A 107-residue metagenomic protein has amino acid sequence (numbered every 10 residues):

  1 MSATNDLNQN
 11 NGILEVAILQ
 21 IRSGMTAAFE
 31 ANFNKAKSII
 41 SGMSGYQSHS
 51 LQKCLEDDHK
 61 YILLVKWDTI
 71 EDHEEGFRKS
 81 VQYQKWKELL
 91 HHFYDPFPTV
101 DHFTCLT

Functional and structural regions predicted by a protein language model:
M1-N11, S50-D57, I62, K87-T107: Glycine-rich beta-strand-turn "strand-cap" elements at beta-sheet edges
N8, S38-Q47, K66-V100: An amphipathic, aromatic/His-enriched active-site/gating alpha helix that lines ligand/cofactor pockets
N11-I13, A27, S44-Y46: Short, flexible segments with low predicted structural confidence
I13-Q20, S50-R78: Short, well-ordered beta-strand segments in beta-rich or mixed alpha/beta enzyme and ligand-binding folds
Q20-A31: Short, surface-exposed ligand-recognition loops at beta-strand->loop->(often short) alpha-helix junctions that present
R22-G24, I70, C105: Generic structural motif
F33, K37: Short amphipathic alpha-helical/adjacent loop interface patches that line ligand and macromolecule-binding sites
